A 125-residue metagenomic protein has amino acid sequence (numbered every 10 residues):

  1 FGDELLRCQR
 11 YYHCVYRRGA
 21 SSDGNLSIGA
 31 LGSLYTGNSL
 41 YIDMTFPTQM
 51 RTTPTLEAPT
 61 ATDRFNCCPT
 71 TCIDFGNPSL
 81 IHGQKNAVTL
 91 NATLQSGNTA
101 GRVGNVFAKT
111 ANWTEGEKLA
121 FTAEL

Functional and structural regions predicted by a protein language model:
F1-L125: Surface-exposed molecular-recognition determinants
